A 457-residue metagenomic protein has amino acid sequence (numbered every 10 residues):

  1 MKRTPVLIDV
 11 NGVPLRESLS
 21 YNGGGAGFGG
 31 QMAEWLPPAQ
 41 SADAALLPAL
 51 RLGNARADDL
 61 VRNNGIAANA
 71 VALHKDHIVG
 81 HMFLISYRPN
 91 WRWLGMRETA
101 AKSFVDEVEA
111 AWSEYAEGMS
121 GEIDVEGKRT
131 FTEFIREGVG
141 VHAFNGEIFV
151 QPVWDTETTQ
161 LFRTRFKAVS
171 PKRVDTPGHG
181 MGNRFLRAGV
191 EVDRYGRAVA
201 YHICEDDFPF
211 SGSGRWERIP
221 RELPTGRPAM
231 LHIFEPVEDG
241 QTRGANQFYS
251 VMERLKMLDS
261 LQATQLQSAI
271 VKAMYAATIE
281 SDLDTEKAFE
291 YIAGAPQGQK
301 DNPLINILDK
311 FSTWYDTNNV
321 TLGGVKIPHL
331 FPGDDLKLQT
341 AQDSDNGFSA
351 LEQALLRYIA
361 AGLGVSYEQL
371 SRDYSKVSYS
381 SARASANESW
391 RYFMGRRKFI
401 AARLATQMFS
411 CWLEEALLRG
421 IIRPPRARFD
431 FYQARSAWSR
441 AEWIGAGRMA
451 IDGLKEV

Functional and structural regions predicted by a protein language model:
M1-E98: N-terminal-proximal low-complexity accessory segments that begin disordered and transition into the first
N64-G95, F134-A143, F248-S268, A277 (+2 more regions): Short, Φ-rich (hydrophobic/aromatic) sequence segments
D76-P236: Structured, mid-chain assembly/scaffold modules that mediate subunit interfaces within large macromolecular complexes
T99, E126-E133, E137, T242-L255 (+2 more regions): Generic amphipathic alpha-helical segments used as scaffolds and interaction surfaces in large, multi-domain proteins
D106, V125, G324-G447: Surface-exposed loop-to-helix/strand elements on domain peripheries
G127-I135, P152-V169, D284-Q297, T313 (+1 more regions): Charge-rich, acidic-biased intrinsically disordered regions
A229-S381: Extended, charged amphipathic alpha-helical segments
G445-V457: Charged substrate- and nucleic-acid-binding regions of tRNA-handling and nucleotidyl-transfer enzymes, centered on
